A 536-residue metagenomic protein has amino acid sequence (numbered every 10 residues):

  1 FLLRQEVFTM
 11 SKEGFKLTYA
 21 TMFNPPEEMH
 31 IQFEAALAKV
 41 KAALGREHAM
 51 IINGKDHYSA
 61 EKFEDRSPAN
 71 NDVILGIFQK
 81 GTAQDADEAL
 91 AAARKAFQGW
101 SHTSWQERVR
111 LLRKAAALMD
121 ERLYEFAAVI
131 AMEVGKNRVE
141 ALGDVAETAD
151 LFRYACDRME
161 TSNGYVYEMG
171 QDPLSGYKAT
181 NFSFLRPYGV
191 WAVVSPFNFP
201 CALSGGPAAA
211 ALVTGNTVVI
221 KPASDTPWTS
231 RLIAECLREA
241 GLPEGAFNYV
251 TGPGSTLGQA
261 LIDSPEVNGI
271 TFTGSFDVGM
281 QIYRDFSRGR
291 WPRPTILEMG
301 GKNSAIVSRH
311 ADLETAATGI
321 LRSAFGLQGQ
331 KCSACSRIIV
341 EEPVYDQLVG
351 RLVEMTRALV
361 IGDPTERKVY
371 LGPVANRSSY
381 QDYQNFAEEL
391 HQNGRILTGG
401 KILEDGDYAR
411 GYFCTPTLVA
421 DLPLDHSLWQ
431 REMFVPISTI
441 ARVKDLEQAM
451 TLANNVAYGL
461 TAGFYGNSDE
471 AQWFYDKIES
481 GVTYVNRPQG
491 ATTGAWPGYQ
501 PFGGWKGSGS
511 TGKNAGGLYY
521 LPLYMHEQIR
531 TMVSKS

Functional and structural regions predicted by a protein language model:
L2-L75: Hydrophobic face of amphipathic alpha-helices that form TPR/SEL1-like repeat modules and related alpha-solenoid
L3-M10, V73-G76, S101-Q106, L123 (+6 more regions): Conserved C-terminal structural/oligomerization subdomain of aldehyde/semialdehyde dehydrogenase
G54, D72, A93, R108 (+11 more regions): Residue-level signal for inorganic ion chemistry
E64-R66, N70-E168: Glycine-rich loop-to-alpha-helix module at the N-terminal edge of alpha/beta enzyme cores
D85, T256-L257, Q448: Short acidic active-site motifs
A131, T161-T315, V443, G507 (+1 more regions): Rossmann-like NAD(P) dinucleotide-binding subdomain of oxidoreductase/dehydrogenase enzymes
R158, V194, P253, T273 (+3 more regions): Conserved residues at the C-terminal ends of beta-strands
C236, G241, D263, G269 (+5 more regions): ALDH superfamily catalytic-core signature
